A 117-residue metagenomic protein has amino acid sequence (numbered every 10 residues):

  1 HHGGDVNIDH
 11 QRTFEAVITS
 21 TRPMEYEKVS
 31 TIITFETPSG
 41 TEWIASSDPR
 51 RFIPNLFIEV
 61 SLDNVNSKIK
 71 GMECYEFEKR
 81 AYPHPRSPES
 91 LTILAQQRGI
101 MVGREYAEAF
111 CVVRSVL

Functional and structural regions predicted by a protein language model:
H1-L117: Metal-dependent de-N-acetylase/amidase catalytic core
